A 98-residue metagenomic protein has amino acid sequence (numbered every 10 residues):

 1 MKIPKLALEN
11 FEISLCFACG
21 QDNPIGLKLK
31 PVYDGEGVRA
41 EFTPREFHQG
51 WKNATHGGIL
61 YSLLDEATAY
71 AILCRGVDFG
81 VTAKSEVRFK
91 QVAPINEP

Functional and structural regions predicted by a protein language model:
M1-E46: Non-catalytic linker/capping segments at the edges of enzyme domains
I3-E9, I25-K28, W51-A54, L64-A69 (+1 more regions): Generic detector of short, locally flexible boundary/turn motifs and exposed helical patches
E12-I13, I25-L27, E36-A40, G57 (+2 more regions): A generic structural signal for short beta-strands and their flanking turns/coil linkers
C19-D22, K28-V32, A54-G58, S62 (+2 more regions): Surface-exposed loop/turn and secondary-structure junction residues enriched for glycine/proline
R39-L63: A conserved, well-ordered hydrophobic junction motif at loop->secondary-structure transitions
L60, D65-P98: Hydrophobic beta-strand-centered segment that forms part of the acyl-chain substrate-binding groove
